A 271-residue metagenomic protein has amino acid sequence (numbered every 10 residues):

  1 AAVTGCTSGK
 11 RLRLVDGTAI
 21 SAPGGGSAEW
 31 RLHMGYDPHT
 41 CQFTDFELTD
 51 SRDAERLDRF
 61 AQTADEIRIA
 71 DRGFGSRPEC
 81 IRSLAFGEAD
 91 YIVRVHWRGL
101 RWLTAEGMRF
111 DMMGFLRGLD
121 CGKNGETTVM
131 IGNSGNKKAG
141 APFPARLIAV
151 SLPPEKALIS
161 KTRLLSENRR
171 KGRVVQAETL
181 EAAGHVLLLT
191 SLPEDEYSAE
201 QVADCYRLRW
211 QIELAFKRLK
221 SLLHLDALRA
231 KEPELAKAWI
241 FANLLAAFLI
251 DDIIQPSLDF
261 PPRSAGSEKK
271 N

Functional and structural regions predicted by a protein language model:
A1-G5: Electropositive nucleic-acid engagement tracts
T7-R11, A22-N271: Single, function-defining residue in the core of a domain
L14-I20: Aromatic- and Gly/Pro-rich donor/ligand-binding loops that form nucleotide- or phosphate-bearing donor binding pockets
